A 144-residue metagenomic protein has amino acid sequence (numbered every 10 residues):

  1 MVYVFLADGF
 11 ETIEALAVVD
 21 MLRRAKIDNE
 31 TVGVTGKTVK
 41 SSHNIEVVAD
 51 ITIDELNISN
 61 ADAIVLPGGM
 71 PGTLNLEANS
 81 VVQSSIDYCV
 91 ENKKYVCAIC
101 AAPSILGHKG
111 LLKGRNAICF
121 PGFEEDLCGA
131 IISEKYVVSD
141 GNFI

Functional and structural regions predicted by a protein language model:
M1-F5, G9-F10, M21-V34, E46 (+1 more regions): Active-site-adjacent pocket-lining segments in enzyme domains
A17-V19: Histidine-anchored nucleotide/phosphate-binding helix
K37-H43: Membrane-interfacial amphipathic helices and adjacent loop/beta segments that form the lipid-substrate binding surface
